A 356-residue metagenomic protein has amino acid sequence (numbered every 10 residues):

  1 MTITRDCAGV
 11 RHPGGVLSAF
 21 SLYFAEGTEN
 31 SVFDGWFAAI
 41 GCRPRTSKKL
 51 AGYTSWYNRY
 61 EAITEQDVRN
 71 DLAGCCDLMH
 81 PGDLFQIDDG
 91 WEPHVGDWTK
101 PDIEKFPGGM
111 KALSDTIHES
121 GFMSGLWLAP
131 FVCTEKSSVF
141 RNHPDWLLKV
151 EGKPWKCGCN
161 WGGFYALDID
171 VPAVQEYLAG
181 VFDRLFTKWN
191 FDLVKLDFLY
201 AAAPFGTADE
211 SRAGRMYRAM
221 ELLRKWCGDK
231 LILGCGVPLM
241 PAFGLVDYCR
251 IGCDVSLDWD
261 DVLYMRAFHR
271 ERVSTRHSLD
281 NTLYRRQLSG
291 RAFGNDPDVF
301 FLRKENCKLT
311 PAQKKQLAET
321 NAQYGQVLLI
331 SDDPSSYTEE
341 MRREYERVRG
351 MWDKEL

Functional and structural regions predicted by a protein language model:
M1-D83: Carbohydrate-recognition beta-sandwich/jelly-roll modules in extracellular/periplasmic carbohydrate-active proteins
E26, E61, I103, G206-A213 (+2 more regions): Hydrophobic alpha-helical scaffolding
L50-Y53, Y57-D183, T187-A208: Aromatic-lined carbohydrate-binding/catalytic grooves of carbohydrate-active enzymes
S55-N58, Q86, F122-E135, M216-L245 (+1 more regions): Aromatic-lined carbohydrate-recognition surfaces of secreted/lumenal glycan-active proteins
L78-P81, E119-G121, K225-K230, G325 (+1 more regions): Structural alpha-beta junctions
K111, D115, R212, M216 (+3 more regions): P-loop/Walker A phosphate-binding loop and immediately adjacent motor/lid segment at beta-alpha junctions
V139-E176, G180, E221-S336: Glycan-recognition surfaces
S335-L356: Non-catalytic C-terminal accessory modules of carbohydrate-active enzymes
